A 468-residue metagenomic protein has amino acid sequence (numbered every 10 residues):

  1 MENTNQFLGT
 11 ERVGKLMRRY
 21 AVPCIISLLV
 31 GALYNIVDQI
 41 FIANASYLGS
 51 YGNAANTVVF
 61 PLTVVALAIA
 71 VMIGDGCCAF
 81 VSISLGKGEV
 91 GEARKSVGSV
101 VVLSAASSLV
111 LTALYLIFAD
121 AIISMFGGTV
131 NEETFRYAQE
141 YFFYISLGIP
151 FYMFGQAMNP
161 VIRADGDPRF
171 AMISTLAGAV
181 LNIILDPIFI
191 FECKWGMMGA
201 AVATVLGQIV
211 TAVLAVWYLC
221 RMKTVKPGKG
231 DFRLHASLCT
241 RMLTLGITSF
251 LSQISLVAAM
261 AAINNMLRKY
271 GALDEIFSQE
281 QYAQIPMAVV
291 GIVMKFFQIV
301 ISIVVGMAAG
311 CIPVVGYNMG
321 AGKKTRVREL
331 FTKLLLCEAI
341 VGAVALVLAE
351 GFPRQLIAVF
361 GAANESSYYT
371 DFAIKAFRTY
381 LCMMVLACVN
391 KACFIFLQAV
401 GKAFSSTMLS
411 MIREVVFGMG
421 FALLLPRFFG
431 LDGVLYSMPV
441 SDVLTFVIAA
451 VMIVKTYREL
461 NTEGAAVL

Functional and structural regions predicted by a protein language model:
M1-A21, V81-G148, E192-I247, V315-M383 (+1 more regions): Short alpha-helical transmembrane segments in multi-pass integral membrane proteins
G14-L33, V37, L62-I69, L147 (+5 more regions): Residue-level signal for short hydrophobic patches within transmembrane helices of multi-pass membrane transporters
R19-D38, Y144, G178, G207-T211 (+2 more regions): Transmembrane helical elements of multi-pass membrane transporters/channels
C24, L28, I40, A79 (+15 more regions): Transmembrane alpha-helix boundary and packing residues in multipass membrane permease domains and related
S27, I145-R163, A171-A179, A200-V213 (+5 more regions): Short runs within selected transmembrane alpha-helices of multi-pass transporters and secretion channels
L29, L33-A54, I123-E132, I188-K194 (+5 more regions): Helix-terminus/linker motif at the lipid-water interface of multi-pass membrane proteins
S50-P61, A138, F142, A201 (+2 more regions): Small-residue hotspots at the loop-to-helix junctions and early N-terminal turns of transmembrane alpha-helices
N53-A113, Y152-A171, M287-V347, G351-P353 (+1 more regions): Small-residue-rich hydrophobic transmembrane alpha-helices
